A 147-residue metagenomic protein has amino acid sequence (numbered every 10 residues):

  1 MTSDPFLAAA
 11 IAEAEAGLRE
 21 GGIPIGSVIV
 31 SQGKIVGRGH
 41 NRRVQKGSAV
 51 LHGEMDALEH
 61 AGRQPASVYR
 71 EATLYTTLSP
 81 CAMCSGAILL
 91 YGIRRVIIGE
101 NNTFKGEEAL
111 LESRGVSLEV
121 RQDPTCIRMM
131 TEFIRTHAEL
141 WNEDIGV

Functional and structural regions predicted by a protein language model:
M1-G17, L89-V147: Zinc-dependent deaminase
R19-I23: A short helix-loop-beta-strand connector motif used in the catalytic cores of GNAT acetyltransferases and, in some
I25-G33: Short beta-strand scaffold segments in enzyme catalytic cores
V36-R43: Short beta->alpha transition motifs characteristic of CBS
G37, E54-R63: Glycine/small-residue-rich phosphate/adenosyl-binding loop
R43-D56: A short, polar/charged loop-to-alpha-helix boundary motif
S67-E71: Short helix-loop-beta connector
L74-R94: Local cysteine-cluster metal-coordination motifs and their immediate loop/turn environment, predominantly Fe-S cluster
